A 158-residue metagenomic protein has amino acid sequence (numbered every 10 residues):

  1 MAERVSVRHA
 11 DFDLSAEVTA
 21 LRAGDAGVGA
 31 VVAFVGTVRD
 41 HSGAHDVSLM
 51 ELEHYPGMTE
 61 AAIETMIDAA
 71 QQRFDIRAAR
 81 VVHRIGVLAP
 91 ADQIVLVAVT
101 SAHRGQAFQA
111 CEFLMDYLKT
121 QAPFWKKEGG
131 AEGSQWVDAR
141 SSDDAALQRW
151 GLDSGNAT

Functional and structural regions predicted by a protein language model:
M1-I94, A102, F108-E112, D116-T158: N-terminal, polar/charged subdomain of small-to-medium soluble alpha/beta proteins
V97: Residues lining hydrophobic/aromatic ligand-binding pockets adjacent to catalytic sites
